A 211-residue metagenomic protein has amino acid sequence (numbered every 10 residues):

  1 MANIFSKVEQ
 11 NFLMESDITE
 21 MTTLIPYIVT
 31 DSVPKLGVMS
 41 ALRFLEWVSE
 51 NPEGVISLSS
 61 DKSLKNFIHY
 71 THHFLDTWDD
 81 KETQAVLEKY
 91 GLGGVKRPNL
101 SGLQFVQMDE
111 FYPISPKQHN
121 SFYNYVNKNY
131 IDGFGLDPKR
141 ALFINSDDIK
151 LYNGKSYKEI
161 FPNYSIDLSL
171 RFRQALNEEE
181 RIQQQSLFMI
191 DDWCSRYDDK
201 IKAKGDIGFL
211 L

Functional and structural regions predicted by a protein language model:
M1-I56, H69-R97: N-terminal glycine-/serine-/threonine-rich phosphate-binding loop
N3-L24, A85-I207: Ligand-binding beta-strand-loop-alpha-helix segment within the catalytic cores of soluble metabolic enzymes
I56, G208-L210: Receiver (REC) domain switch-region micro-motif
L58-S63: Glycine-rich beta-strand-to-loop/alpha-helix junction loops that act as flexible
